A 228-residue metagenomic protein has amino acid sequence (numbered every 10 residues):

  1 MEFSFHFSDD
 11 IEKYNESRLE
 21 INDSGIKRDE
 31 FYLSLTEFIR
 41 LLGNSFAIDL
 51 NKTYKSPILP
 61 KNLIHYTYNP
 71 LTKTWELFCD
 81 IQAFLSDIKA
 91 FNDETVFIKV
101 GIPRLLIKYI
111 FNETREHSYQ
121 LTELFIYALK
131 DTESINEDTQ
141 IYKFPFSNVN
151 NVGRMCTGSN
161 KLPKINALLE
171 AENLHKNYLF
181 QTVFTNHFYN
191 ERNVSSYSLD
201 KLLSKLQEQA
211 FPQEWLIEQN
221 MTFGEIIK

Functional and structural regions predicted by a protein language model:
E2-P163: Compact alpha/beta protein-protein interaction domains typified by the UBC
E2-S4, D10, N136-K228: Domain-scale recognition of soluble eukaryotic interaction modules
